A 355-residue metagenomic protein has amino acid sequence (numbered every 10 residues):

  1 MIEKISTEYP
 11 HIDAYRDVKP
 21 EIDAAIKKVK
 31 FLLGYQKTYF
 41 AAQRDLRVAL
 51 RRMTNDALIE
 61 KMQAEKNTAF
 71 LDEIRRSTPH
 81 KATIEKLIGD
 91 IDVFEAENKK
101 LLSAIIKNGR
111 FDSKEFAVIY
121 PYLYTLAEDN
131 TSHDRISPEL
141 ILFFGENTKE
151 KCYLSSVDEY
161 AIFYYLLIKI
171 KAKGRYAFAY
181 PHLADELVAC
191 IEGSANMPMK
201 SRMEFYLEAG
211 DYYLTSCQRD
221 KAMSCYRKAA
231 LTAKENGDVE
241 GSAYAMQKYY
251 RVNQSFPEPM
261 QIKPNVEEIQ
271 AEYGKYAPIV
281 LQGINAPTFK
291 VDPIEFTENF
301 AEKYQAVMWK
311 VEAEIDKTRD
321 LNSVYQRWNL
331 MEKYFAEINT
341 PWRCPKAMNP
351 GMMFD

Functional and structural regions predicted by a protein language model:
D90-E97, D129-L142, Y176-L187: Helix-turn-helix repeat elements of alpha-solenoid scaffolds
I106-F111, F143-S156, A189-M199, E235-V239: Flexible helix-coil transition and linker loops at the boundaries of alpha-helical arrays
E115, Y153, D158-Y160, A195 (+3 more regions): Residues that mark the junctions of alpha-helical repeat units in TPR/alpha-solenoid scaffolds
Y122, Y165-L167, R202, A209 (+3 more regions): Structural register within alpha-helical repeat arrays
Y249-P264: Alpha-helical linker/edge segments of TPR/alpha-solenoid repeat scaffolds and analogous pre-/post-domain helices
